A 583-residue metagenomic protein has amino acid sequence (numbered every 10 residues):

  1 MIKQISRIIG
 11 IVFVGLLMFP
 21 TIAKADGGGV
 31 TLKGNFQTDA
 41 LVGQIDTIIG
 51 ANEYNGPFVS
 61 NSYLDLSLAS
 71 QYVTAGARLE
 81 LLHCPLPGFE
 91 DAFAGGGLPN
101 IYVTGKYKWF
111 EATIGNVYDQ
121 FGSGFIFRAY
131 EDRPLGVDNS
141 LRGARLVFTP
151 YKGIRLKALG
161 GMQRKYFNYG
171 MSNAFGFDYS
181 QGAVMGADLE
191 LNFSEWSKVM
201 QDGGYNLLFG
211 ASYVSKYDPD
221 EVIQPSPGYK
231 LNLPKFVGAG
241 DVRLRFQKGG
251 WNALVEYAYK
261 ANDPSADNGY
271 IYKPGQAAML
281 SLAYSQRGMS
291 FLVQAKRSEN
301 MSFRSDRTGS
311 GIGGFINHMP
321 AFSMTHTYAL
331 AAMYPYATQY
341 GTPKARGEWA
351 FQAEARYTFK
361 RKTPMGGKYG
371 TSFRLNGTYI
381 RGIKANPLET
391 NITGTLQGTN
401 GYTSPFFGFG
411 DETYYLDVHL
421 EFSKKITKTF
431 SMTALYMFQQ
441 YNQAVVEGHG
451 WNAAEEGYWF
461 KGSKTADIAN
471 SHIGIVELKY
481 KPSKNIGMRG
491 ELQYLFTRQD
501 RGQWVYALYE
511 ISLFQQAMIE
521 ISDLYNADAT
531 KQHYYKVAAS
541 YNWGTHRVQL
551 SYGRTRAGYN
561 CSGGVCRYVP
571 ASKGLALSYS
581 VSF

Functional and structural regions predicted by a protein language model:
I2-G10: Bacterial N-terminal signal peptides that target proteins for export
G10-P20: Bacterial N-terminal signal peptides
T21-D119, F125-F127, L141-G160, S180-K198 (+14 more regions): Beta-barrel outer-membrane channel/assembly domains of diderm bacteria
Q37, V59, S197-G204, F209-Y213 (+2 more regions): Exposed, low-structure sequence patches enriched in small/polar residues
G43, F121-G124, Y166-F167, P219-V222 (+1 more regions): Short acidic/His/Gly/Ser-rich catalytic and metal-binding motifs that mark active-site loops of diverse hydrolases
F125-I126, N168-S172, E221-P225, E256: A short secondary-structure junction signal
R128-D132, S172-A174, D267-Y270, A277: Short helix/strand-bridging catalytic loops that position acidic/His residues to coordinate divalent metals and engage
E131-P134, M171-Y179, K230-L231: Flexible, glycine/proline-enriched loop segments at strand-loop-helix junctions that form or flank small-ligand binding
